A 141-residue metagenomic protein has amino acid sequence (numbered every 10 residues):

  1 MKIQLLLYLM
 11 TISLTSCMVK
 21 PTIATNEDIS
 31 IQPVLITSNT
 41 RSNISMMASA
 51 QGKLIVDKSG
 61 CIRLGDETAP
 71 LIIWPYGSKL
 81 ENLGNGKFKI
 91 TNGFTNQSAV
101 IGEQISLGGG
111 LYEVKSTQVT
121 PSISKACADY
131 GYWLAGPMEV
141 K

Functional and structural regions predicted by a protein language model:
K2-Y8: Sec-dependent signal peptide recognition, specifically the positively charged N-region followed immediately by
S13-S16: C-terminal motif of bacterial Sec signal peptides marking the signal peptidase cleavage site
M18-K20: Bacterial signal peptide processing site
I29-M46: Short boundary/loop segments of OB/S1/cold-shock single-stranded nucleic-acid-binding domains
K58-L64: Short aromatic-glycine-enriched beta-strand elements
T68-G77: A short macromolecule-binding patch
F88-K125: Flexible glycine-rich surface loops and low-complexity tracts that mediate binding to linear polymers
Q118-K141: C-terminal partner/receptor-binding element of secreted or periplasmic proteins
